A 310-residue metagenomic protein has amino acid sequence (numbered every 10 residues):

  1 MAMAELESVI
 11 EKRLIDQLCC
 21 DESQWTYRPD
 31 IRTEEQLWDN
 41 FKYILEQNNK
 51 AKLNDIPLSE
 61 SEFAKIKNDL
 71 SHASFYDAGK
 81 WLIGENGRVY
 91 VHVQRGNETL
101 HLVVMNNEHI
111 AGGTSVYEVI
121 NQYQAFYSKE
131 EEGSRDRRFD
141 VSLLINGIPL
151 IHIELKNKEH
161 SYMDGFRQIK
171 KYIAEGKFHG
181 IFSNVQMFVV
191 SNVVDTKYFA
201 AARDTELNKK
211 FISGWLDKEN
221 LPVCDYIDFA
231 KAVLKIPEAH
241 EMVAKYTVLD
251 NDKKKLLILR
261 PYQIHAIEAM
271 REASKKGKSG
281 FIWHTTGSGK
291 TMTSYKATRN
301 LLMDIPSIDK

Functional and structural regions predicted by a protein language model:
A2-D309: ATP-dependent helicase/translocase motor core
